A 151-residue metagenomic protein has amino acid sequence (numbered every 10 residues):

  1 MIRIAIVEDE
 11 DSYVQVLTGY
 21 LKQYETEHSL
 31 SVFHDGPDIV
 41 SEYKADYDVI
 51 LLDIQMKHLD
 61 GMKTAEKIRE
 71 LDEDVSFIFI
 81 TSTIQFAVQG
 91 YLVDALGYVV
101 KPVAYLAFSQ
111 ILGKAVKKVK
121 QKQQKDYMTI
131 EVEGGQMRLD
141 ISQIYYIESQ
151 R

Functional and structural regions predicted by a protein language model:
M1-I4: Extreme N-terminal starter segment of soluble prokaryotic enzymes
I6, V32, F79-I80: Conserved SAM-binding loop
E8-E10, E148: Acidic-residue sensor for enzyme active/binding pockets
E10-F33, E70: Two-component/phosphorelay signaling modules centered on CheY-like receiver
G36-V40: Short alpha-helical segment
S41-E42, Y47-K122: CheY-like receiver
Q110-R151: Conserved binding/recognition cores within well-folded domains
